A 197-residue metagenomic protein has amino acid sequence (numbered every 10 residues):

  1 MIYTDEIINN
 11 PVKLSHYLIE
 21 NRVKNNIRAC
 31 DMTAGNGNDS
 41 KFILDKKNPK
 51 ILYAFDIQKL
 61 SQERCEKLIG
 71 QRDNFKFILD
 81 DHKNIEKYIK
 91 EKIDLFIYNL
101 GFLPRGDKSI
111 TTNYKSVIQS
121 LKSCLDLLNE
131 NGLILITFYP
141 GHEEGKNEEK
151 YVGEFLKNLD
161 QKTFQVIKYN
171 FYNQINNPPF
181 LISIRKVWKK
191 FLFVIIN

Functional and structural regions predicted by a protein language model:
M1-I27: S-adenosyl-L-methionine
N26-G35: Conserved class I S-adenosyl-L-methionine
N36-P49: Conserved SAM-binding loop of SAM-dependent methyltransferases across substrates and taxa, primarily the Class I
I51-D56: Conserved SAM-binding motif I beta-strand of class I
L60-K90: S-adenosyl-L-methionine
Y98-Q119: Mobile active-site "lid"/loop adjacent to the S-adenosyl-L-methionine
N131-F138: Conserved beta-strand signature within the Rossmann-like core of class I S-adenosyl-L-methionine
G145-N197: Class I S-adenosyl-L-methionine
